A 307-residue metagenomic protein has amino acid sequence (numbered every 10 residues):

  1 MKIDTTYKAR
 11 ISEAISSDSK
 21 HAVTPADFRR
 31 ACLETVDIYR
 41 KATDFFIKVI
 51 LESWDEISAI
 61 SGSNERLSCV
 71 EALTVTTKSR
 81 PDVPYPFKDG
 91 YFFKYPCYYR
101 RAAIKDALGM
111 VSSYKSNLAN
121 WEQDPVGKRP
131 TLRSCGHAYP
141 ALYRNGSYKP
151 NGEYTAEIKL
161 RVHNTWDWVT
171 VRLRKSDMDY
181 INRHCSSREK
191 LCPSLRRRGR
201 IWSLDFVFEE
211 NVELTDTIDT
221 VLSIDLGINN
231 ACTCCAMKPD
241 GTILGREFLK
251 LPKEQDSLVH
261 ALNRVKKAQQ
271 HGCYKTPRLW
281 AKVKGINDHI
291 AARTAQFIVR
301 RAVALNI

Functional and structural regions predicted by a protein language model:
M1-I307: Nucleic-acid substrate recognition interfaces
